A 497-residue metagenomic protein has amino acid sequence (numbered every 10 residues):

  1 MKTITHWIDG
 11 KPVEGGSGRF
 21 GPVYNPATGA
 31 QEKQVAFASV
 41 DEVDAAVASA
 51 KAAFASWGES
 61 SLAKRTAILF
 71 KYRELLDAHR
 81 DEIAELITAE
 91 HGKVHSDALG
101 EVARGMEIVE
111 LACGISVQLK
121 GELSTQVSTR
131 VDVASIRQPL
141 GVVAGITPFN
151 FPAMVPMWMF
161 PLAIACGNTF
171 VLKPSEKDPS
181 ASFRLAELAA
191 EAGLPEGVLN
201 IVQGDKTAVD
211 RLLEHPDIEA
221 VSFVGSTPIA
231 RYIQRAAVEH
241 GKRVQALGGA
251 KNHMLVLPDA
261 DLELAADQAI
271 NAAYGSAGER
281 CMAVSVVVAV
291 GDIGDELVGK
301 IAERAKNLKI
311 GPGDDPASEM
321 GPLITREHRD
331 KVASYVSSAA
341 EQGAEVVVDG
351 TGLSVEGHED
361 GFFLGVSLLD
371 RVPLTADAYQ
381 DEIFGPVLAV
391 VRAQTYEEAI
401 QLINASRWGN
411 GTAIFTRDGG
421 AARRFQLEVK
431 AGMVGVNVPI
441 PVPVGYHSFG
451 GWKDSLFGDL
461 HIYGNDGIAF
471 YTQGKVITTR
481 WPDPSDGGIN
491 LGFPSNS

Functional and structural regions predicted by a protein language model:
M1-A27: Hydrophobic face of amphipathic alpha-helices that form TPR/SEL1-like repeat modules and related alpha-solenoid
T28-Q34, I218, L255, K309 (+1 more regions): Conserved C-terminal structural/oligomerization subdomain of aldehyde/semialdehyde dehydrogenase
G29, R65, I87, V109 (+9 more regions): Residue-level signal for inorganic ion chemistry
Q31-A38, A52-E59, G145, M254-L257 (+5 more regions): Short, well-ordered beta-strand elements within core beta-sheets of diverse protein domains
E32-L119, R130: Glycine-rich loop-to-alpha-helix module at the N-terminal edge of alpha/beta enzyme cores
F54, G58, R73-L76, R80 (+19 more regions): Structural signal for hydrophobic packing residues in well-ordered secondary-structure cores of soluble enzyme domains
L111, G121-L264, A393: Rossmann-like NAD(P) dinucleotide-binding subdomain of oxidoreductase/dehydrogenase enzymes
P228-P373, V436, D486-G487, G492-S497: ALDH superfamily catalytic-core signature
